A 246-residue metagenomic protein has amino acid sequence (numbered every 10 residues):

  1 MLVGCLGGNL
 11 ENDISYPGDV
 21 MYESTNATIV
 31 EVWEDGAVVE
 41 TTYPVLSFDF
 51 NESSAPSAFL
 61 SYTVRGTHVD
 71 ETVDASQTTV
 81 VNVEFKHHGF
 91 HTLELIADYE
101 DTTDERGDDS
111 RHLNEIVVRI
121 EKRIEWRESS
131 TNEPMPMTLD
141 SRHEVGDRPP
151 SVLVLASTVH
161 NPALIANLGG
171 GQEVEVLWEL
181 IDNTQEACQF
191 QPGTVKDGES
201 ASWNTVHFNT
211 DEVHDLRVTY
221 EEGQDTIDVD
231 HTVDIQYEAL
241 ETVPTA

Functional and structural regions predicted by a protein language model:
M1-Y22: Secretory targeting signatures
V45-S57, T158-H160: Acidic, Ser/Thr
V69-Q77: Short beta-strand segments within Ig-like beta-sandwich modules, predominantly Fibronectin type-III
V81-H87: Residue-level recognition of secondary-structure-to-loop junctions
L93-A97: Hydrophobic/tyrosine-rich beta-strand signature of extracellular beta-sandwich/beta-rich modules, prominently
D101, G170-T184, H207-A246: C-terminal edge strands of extracellular/lumenal beta-sandwich accessory domains
T102-H143, C188, Q236-A246: Non-catalytic extracellular/lumenal accessory regions of secreted precursors
E133-K196: Acidic, Ser/Thr/Pro-rich low-complexity intrinsically disordered segments
